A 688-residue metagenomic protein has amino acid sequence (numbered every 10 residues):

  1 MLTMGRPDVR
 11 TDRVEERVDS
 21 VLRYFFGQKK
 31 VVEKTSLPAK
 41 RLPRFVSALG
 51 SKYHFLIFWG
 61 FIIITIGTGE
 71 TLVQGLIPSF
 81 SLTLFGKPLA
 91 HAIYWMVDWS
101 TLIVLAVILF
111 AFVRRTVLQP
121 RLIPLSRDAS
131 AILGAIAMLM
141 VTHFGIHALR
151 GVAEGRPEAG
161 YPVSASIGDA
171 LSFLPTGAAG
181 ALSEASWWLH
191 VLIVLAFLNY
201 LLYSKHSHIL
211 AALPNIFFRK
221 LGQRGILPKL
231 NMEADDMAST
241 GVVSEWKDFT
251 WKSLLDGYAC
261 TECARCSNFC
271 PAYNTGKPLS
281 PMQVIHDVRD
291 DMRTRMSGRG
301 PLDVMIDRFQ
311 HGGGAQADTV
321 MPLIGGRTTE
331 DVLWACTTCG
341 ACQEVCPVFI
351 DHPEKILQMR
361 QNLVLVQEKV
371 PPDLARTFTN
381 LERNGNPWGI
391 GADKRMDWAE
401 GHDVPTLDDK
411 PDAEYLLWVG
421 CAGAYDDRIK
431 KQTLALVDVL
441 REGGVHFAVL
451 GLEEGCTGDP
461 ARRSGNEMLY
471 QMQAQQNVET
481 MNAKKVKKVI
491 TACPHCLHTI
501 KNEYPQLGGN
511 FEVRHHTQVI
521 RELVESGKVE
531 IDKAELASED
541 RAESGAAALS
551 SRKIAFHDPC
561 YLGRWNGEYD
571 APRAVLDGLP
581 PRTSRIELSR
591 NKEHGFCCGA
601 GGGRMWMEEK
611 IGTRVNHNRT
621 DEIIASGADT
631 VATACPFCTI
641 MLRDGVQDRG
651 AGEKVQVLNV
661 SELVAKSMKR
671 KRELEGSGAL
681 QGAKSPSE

Functional and structural regions predicted by a protein language model:
M1-F110, V117, D248-G257, L279-Q283 (+3 more regions): Iron-sulfur-cluster electron-transfer modules
M1-R10, V73-P78, F110-S130, G145-G160 (+4 more regions): Juxtamembrane/interface segments at transmembrane-helix termini
Y53-T68, I132-E154: Hydrophobic alpha-helical membrane-insertion segments
G75-A92, L149-S183: Membrane-interfacial helical/loop segments at transmembrane boundaries in membrane proteins
L105, A137-M138, A181-F217: Alpha-helical membrane-embedded segments
R224-P281: Non-transmembrane accessory domains of multi-pass membrane transporters/channels
V419-E522, Y561-G578, S584-E688: Cofactor-cradling patches in redox/metallo enzymes
K533-L549: Intrinsically disordered, low-complexity terminal tails and inter-domain linkers enriched for S/T/G/P/D/E
